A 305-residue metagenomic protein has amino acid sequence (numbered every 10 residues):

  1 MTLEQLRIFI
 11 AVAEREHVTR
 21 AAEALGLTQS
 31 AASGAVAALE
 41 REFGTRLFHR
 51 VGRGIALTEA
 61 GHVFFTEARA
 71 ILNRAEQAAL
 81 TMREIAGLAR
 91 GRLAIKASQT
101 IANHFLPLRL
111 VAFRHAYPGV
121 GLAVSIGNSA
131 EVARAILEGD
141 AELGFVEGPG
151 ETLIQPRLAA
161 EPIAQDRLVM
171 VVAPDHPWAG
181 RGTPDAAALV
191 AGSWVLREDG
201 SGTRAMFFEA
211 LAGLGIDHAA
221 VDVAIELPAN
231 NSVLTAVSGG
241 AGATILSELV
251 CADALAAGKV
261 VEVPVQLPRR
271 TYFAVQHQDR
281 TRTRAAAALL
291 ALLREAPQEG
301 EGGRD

Functional and structural regions predicted by a protein language model:
F9, A21-A22, T58-G61: Hydrophobic two-helix hairpin corresponding to the core of helix-turn-helix DNA-binding domains
V12-A31: Short helix-boundary/capping micro-motifs
E40-E59: A short LG(V/I)-centered, amphipathic sequence patch enriched for acidic residue(s) preceding the LG motif
R90-L153: Central regulatory/effector-binding core of bacterial HTH transcription factors
F105, V171, A179, V261-D305: A late-sequence structural motif
E147, W178, G192-G215, T283 (+1 more regions): Secondary-structure junction motif
L153-P162, D166, N231-T281: Beta-alpha-beta core module
R157-V195, D199, R284: Flexible hinge/capping segments at coil-to-helix
